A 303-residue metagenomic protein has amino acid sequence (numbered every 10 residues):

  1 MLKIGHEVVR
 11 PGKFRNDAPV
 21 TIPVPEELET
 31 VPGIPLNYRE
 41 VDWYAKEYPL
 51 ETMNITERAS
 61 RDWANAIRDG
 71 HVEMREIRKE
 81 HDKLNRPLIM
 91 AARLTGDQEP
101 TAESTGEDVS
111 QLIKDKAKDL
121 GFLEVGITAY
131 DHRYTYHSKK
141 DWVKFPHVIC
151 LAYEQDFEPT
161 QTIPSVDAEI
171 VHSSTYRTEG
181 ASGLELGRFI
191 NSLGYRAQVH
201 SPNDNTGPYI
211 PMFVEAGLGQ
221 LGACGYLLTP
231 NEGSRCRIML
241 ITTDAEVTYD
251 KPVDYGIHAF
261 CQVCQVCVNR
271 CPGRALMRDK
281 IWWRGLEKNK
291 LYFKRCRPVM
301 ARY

Functional and structural regions predicted by a protein language model:
M1-I127: Iron-sulfur (Fe-S) cluster-binding modules
E103, E107, K114, K118 (+1 more regions): Catalytic cores of enzyme domains
